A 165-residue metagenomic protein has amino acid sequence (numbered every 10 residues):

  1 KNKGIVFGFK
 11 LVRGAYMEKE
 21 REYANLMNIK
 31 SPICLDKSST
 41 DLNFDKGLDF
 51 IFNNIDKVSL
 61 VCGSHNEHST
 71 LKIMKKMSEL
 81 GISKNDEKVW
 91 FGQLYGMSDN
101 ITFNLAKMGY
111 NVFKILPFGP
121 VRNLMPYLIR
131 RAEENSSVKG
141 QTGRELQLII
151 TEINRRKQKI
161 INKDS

Functional and structural regions predicted by a protein language model:
K1-S165: Positively charged, amphipathic and often flexible ligand-engagement surfaces
